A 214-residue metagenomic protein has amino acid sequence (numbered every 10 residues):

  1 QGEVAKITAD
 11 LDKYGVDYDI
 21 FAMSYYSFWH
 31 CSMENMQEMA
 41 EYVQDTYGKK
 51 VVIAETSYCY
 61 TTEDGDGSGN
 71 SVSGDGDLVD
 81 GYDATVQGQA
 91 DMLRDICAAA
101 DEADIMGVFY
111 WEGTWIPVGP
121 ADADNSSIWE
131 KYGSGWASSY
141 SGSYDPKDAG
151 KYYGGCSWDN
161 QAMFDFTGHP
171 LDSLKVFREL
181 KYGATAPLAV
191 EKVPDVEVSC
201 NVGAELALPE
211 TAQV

Functional and structural regions predicted by a protein language model:
Q1, F109: Active-site groove signature of glycoside hydrolases
G2, H30-E34, D83-D91, G168-L171 (+1 more regions): Soluble non-cytosolic domains of exported or imported proteins
D10-D77, R94-I105: Glycoside hydrolase catalytic-domain groove-lining segments
F21, E55, Q89, V108 (+1 more regions): Conserved, mostly hydrophobic/aromatic
Y42-D45, T61-V72, D83-D91, A99 (+1 more regions): Aromatic-rich peripheral "rim/lid" segments of glycoside hydrolase catalytic domains that contact and position glycan
T56, G113, V198: Hydrophobic pocket-lining residues within nucleotide cofactor-binding pockets
P187-V214: Solvent-exposed, low-complexity, repeat-rich "mucin-like" stalks and linkers
